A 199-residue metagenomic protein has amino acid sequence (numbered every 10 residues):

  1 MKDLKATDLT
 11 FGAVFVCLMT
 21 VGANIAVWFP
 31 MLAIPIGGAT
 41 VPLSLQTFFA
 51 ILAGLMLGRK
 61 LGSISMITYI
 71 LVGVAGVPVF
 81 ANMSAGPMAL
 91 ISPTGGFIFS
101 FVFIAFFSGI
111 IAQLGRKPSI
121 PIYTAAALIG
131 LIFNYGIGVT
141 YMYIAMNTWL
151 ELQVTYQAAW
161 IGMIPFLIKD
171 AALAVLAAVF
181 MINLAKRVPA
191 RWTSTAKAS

Functional and structural regions predicted by a protein language model:
M1-S63: Hydrophobic transmembrane alpha-helices
M1-V14, Q157-S199: Alpha-helical transmembrane segments and their cytosolic interface
T10-V14, V21, P87-Y135, A178 (+1 more regions): Short helix-perturbing small/polar motifs within transmembrane alpha-helices
L18, G22, A26, P30 (+11 more regions): Alpha-helical membrane-inserting segments
N24-T40, I70-I104: Interfacial aromatic-anchored transmembrane helix boundaries in multi-pass membrane proteins
P35-F49, I70-V79, A112-T124: Hydrophobic alpha-helical transmembrane segments
G62-M66, Y123, A158-A159: Alpha-helical transmembrane segments and their helix-entry boundary regions
A81-L90, W149-P165: Active-site-proximal inter-transmembrane loops
